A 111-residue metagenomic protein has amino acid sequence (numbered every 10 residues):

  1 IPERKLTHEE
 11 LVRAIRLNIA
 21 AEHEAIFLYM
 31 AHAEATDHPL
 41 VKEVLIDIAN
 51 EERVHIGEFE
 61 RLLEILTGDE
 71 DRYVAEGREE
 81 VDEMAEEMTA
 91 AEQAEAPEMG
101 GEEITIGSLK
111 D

Functional and structural regions predicted by a protein language model:
I1-D111: Iron-associated oxidoreductase/ferritin-like identity signal
